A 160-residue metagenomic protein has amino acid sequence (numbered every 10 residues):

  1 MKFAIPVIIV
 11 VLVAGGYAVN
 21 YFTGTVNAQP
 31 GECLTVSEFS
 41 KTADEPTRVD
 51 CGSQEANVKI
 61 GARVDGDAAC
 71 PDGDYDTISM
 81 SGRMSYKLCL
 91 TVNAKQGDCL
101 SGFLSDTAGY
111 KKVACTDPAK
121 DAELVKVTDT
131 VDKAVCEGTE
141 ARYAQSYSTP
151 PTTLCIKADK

Functional and structural regions predicted by a protein language model:
K2-I5, G15-K160: Primary mode marks residue(s) on the alpha4-beta5-alpha5 output face of response regulator receiver
I8-V11: Glycine-rich ThDP/TPP pyrophosphate-binding loop and its adjacent helix/strand module within ThDP-dependent enzymes
